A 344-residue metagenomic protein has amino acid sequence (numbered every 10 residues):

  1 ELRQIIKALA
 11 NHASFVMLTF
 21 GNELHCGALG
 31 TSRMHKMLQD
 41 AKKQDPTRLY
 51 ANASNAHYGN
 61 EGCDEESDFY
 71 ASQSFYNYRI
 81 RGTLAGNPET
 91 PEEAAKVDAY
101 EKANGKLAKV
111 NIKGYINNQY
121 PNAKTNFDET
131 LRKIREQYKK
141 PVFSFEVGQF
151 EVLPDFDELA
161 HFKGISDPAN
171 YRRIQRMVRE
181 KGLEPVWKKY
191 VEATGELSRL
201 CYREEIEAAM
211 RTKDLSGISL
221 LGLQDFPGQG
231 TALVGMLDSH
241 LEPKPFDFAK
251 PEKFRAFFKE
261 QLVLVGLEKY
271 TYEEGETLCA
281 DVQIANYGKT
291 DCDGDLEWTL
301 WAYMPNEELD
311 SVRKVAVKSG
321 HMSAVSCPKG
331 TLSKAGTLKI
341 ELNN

Functional and structural regions predicted by a protein language model:
E1-M236: Substrate-binding/catalytic cleft of secreted carbohydrate-active enzymes, primarily glycoside hydrolases
L159-N344: Carbohydrate-binding surfaces of carbohydrate-active enzymes
